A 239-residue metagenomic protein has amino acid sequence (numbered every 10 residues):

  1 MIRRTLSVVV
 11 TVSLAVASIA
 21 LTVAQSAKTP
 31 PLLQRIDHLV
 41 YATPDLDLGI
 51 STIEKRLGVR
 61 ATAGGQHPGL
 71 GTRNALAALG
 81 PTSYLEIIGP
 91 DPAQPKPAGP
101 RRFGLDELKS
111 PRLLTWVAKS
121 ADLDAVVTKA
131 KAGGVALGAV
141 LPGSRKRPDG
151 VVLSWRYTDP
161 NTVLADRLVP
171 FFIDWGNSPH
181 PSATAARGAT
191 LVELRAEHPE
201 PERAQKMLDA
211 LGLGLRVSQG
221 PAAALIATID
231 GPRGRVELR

Functional and structural regions predicted by a protein language model:
M1-R4: N-terminal secretory signal peptides that target proteins for export/translocation
V9-A20: Bacterial N-terminal signal peptides
A20-S26: Boundary at the C-terminal end of the N-terminal hydrophobic targeting segment
P30-P31: Charged, alpha-helix-forming regions
R35-D45, R73-G80, G99-A130, A189-E200 (+1 more regions): Vicinal oxygen chelate
D45-R60, K129-K131, E200-L211: Amphipathic alpha-helical segments
L48-F103: Glycine/small-residue-rich interface belts in oligomeric ring/scaffold proteins and their assembly partners
L76-A78, L85-G89, T115, D124-E193 (+1 more regions): Vicinal oxygen chelate
